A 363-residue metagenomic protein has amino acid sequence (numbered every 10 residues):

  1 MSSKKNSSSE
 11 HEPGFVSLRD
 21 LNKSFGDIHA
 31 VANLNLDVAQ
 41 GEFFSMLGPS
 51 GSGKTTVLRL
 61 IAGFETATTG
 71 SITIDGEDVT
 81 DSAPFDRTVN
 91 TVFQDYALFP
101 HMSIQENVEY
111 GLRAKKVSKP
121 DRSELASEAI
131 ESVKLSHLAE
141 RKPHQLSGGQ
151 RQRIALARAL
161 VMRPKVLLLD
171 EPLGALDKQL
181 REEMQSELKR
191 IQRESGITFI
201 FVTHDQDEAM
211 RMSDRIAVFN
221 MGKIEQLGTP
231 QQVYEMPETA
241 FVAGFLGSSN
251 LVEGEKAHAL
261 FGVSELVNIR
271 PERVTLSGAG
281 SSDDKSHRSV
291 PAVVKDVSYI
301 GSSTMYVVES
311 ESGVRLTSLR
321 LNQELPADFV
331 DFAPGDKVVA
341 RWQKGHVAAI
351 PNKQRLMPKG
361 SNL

Functional and structural regions predicted by a protein language model:
F43, S82-F241: ABC ATPase nucleotide-binding domains
L47-P49: The feature captures the beta-strand-to-loop junction immediately N-terminal to the Walker
T55-L58, I154: ABC ATPase nucleotide-binding domain helices that frame the ATP-binding cleft
A62: Helix-to-loop junction immediately C-terminal to a conserved catalytic motif
G70-D78: Conserved ABC transporter NBD signature motif
A259-L363: Non-catalytic connector elements of ABC transporters
